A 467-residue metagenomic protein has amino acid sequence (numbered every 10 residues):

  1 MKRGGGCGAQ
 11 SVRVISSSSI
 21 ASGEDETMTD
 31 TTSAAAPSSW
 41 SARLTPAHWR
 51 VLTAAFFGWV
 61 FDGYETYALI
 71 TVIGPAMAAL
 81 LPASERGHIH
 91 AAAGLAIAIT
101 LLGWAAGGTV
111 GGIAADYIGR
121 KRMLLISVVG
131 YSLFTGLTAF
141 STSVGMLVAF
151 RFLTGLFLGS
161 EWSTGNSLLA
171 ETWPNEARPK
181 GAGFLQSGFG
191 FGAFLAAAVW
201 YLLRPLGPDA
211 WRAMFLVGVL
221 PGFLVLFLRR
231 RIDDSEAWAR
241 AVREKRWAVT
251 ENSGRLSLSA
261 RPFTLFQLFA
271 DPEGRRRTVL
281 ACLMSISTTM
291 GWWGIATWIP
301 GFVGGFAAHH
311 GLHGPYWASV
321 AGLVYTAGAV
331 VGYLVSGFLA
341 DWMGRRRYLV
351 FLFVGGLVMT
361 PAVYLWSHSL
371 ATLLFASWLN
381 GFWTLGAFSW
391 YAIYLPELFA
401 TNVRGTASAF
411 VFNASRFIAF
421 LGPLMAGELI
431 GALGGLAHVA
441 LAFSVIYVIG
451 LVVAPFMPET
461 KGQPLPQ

Functional and structural regions predicted by a protein language model:
E24, M28-T71: Cytosolic juxtamembrane N-terminal segment immediately preceding the first transmembrane helix of multi-pass
I70, G274-V330: Extracytoplasmic gate region of multi-pass secondary transporters
V72-A106, Y316: Extracellular/periplasmic helix-loop-helix junction of adjacent transmembrane segments in MFS-like secondary
A106-T142, M343: Conserved MFS/SLC helix-loop-helix module at the cytosolic interface between two early adjacent transmembrane helices
G119, F140-M146, P174, G344 (+1 more regions): Helix-breaking motifs and short loop linkers at transmembrane-helix boundaries and internal kinks in secondary membrane
V129-T142, V354-H368: C-terminal ends and interior cores of transmembrane alpha-helices in multi-pass membrane transporters/permeases
P179-P205, P221, F412-G422: Glycine-rich segments within core transmembrane alpha-helices of 12-TM secondary carriers
R204-A270, G450-Q467: Central mid-sequence intracellular linker of multi-pass
